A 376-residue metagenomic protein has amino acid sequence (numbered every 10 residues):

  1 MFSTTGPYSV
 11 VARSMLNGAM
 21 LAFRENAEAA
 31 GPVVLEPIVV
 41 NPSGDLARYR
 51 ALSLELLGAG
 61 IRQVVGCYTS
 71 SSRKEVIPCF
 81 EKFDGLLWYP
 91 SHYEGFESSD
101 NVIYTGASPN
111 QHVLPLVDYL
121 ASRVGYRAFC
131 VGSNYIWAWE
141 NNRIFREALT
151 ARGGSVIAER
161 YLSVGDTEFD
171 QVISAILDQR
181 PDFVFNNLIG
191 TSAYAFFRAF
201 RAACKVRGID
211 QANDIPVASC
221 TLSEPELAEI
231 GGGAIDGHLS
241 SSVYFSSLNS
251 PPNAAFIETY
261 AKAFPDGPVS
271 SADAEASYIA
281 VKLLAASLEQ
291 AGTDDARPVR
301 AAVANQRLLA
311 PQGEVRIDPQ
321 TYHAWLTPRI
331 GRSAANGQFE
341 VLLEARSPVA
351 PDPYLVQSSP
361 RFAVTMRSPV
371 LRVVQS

Functional and structural regions predicted by a protein language model:
M1-N17, V40-G44, V269-D273: Extracytoplasmic "Venus flytrap"
M1-S14, F23, Y68, R127-V131: Short beta-strand segments enriched in small/hydrophobic residues
S14-M15, A29-G95: Beta-alpha junction/loop-to-helix N-cap segments that form part of ligand/metal-binding clefts
E28-G44, S99-N101, T150-D166: Short beta-strand elements in bilobed, periplasmic/extracellular small-molecule ligand-binding domains
L56-S70, Y89-P90, F129-C130, R180-F196 (+3 more regions): Periplasmic-binding protein-like
T105-Y161: An alpha-beta-alpha
F200-A276: Extracellular/periplasmic periplasmic-binding protein-like sensory domains
P311-S376: Solvent-exposed, acidic/polar segments of extracytosolic/periplasmic ligand-binding ectodomains
